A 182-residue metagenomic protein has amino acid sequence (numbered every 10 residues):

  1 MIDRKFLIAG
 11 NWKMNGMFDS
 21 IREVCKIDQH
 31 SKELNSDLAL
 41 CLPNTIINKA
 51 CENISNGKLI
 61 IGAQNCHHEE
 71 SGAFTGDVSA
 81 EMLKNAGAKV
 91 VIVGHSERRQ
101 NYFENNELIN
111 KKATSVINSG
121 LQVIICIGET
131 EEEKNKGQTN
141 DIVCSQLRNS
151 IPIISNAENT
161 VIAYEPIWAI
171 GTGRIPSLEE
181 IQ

Functional and structural regions predicted by a protein language model:
M1-Q182: Active-site loop-to-helix "anion-binding N-cap" substructures in soluble metabolic enzymes
